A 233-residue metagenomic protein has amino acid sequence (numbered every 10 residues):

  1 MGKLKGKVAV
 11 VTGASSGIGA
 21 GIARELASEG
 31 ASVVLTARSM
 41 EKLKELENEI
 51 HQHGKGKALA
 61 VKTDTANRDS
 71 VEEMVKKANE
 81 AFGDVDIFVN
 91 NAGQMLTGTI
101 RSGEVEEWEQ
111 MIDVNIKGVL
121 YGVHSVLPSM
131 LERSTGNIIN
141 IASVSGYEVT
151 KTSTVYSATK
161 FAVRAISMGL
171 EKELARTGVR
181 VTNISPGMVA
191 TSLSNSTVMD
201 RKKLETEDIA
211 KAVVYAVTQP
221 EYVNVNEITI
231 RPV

Functional and structural regions predicted by a protein language model:
V8, S15-G17: Conserved glycine-rich cofactor-binding loop
E29-L46: Conserved glycine-rich Rossmann-like NAD(P)H-binding loop of the short-chain dehydrogenase/reductase
M40-E41, K62-M74, V105: The beta1-alpha1 cofactor-binding region of Rossmann-like NAD(H)/NADP(H)-dependent oxidoreductases
T99-I100, E107-I112: Substrate-binding pocket helix/loop in short-chain dehydrogenase/reductase
V123, T159: Active-site helix of classical SDR
S143: Residue(s) in the substrate-gating loop at a strand-loop-helix junction that position the organic substrate next
R176, N183-I184, T191, M199-V233: C-terminal helical subdomain
